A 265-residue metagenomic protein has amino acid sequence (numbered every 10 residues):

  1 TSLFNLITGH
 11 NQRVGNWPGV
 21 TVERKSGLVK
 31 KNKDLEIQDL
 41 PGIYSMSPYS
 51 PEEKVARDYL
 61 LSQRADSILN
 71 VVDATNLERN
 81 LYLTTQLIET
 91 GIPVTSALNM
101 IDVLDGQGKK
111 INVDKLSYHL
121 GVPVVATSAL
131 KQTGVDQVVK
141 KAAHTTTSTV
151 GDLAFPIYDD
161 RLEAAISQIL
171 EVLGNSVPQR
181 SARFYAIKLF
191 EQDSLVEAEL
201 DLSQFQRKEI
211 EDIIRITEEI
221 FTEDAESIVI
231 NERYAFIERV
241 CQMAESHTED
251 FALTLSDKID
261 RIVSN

Functional and structural regions predicted by a protein language model:
T1-Y49, S62-Q63, S67: Conserved G1/Walker A P-loop phosphate-binding module
L3-F4, V22, I37-D39, A56 (+5 more regions): Residue-level signature of catalytic and energy-coupling elements of molecular machines, predominantly ATP/GTP-dependent
T8, S45, L60-L61, I88 (+3 more regions): Signal for well-folded cores of large energy- and translation-related assemblies
G19, G42-I43, A74-E78, M100-D105 (+1 more regions): Conserved nucleotide-binding/hydrolysis micro-motifs of P-loop NTPases
K30-N32, V55-V124: Conserved C-terminal guanine-recognition region of P-loop GTPase G domains, centered on the G4
T95, D105-E249: Alpha-helical transmembrane helix bundles of large polytopic membrane transport and channel proteins
S256, D260-S264: Alpha-helical membrane-interface segments at transmembrane helix boundaries
